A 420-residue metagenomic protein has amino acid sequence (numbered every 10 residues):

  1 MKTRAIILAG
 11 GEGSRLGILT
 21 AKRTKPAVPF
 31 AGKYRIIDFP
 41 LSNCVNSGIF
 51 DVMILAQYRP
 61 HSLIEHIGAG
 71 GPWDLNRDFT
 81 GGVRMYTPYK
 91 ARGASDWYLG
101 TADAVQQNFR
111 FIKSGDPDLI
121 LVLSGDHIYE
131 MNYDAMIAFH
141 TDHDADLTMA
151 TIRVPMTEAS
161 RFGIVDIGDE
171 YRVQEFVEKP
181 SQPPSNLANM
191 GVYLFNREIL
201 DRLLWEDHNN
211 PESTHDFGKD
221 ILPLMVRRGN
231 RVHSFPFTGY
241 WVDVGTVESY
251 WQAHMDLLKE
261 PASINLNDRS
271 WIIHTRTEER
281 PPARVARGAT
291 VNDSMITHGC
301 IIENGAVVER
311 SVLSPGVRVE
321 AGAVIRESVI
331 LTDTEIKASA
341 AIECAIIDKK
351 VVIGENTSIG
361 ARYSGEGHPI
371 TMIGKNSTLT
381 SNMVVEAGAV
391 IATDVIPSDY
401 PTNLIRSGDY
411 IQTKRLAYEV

Functional and structural regions predicted by a protein language model:
M1-L257, H368-T371, K375-N376, S407-V420: Unchanged
M1-R4, E198, E206-V420: Left-handed beta-helix
